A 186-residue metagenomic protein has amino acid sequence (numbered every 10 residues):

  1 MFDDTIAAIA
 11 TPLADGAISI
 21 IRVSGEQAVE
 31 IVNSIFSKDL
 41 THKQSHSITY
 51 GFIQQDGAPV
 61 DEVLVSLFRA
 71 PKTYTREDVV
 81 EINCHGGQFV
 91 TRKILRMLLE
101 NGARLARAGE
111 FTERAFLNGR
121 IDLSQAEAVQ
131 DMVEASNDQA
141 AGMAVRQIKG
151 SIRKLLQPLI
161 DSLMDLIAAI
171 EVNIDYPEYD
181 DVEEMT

Functional and structural regions predicted by a protein language model:
M1-G142, R146, G150: A glycine-rich (often HGG/GG-containing) alpha/beta subdomain
F2-I9, L13, A141-T186: C-terminal-of-GTPase-core extension/linker across diverse P-loop GTPases
